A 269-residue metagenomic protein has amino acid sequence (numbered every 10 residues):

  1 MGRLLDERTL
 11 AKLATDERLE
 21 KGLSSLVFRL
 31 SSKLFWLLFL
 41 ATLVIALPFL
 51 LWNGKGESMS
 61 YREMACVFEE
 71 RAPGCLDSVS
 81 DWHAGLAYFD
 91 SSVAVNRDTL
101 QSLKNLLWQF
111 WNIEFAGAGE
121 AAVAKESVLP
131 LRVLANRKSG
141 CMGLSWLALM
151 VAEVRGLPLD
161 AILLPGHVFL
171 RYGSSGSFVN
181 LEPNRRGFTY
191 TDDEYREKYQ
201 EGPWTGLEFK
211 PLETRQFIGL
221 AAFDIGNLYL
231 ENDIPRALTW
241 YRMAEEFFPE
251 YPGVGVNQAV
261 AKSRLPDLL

Functional and structural regions predicted by a protein language model:
G2-L23, F28-L269: A structural boundary/capping signal
